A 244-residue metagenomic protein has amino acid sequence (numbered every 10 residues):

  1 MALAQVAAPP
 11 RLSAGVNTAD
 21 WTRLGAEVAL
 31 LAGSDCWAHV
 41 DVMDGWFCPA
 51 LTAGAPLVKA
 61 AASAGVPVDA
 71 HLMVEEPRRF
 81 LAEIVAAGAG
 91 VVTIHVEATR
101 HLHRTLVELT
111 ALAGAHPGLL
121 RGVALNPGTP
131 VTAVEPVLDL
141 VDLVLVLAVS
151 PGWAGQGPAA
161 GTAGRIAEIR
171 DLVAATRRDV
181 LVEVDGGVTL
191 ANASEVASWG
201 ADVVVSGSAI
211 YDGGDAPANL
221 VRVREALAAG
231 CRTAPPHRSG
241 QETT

Functional and structural regions predicted by a protein language model:
M1-W21, G25-A26, P235-T244: N-terminal amphipathic alpha-helix/helix-capping segment at the start of soluble metabolic enzymes
A8, R23, D35, R79 (+1 more regions): Conserved anion-binding
P10-V16, A38-V40, A61, V68-L72 (+5 more regions): Hydrophobic faces of well-ordered beta-strands that scaffold small-molecule active sites in alpha/beta enzyme cores
G15-A19, M43-G45, M73-P77, E97-T99 (+4 more regions): Active-site beta-loop-alpha junctions enriched in small/polar residues
A26-L31, R78-A86, G128-V141, G187-V204: Catalytic cores of alpha/beta
H39-A111: N-terminal active-site wall of soluble small-molecule enzyme domains
L51-A70, E108-G122, T162-V182, G186 (+1 more regions): Alpha-helix-loop-beta-strand connector modules within alpha/beta enzyme cores
A197, Y211-R238: C-terminal helical cap(s) of enzyme catalytic domains, especially alpha/beta-barrels
